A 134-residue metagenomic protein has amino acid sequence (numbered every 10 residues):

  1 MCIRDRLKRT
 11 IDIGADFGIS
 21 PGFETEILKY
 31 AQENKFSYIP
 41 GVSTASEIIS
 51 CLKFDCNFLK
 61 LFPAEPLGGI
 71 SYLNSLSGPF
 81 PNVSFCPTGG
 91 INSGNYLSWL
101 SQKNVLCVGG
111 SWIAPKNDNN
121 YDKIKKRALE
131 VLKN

Functional and structural regions predicted by a protein language model:
M1-I3: Short, small-residue-biased leader/transition segments that mark boundaries at the very start of proteins
R6, E26-I27, S46-S50, S71-Y72 (+1 more regions): Short acidic active-site motifs
T10, L59, W99, V131: Conserved, mostly hydrophobic/aromatic
I13, N34, F54, Q102-K103: Structural motif
G18-I19, Y38-G41, L59-L61, F85-G89 (+1 more regions): Hydrophobic faces of well-ordered beta-strands that scaffold small-molecule active sites in alpha/beta enzyme cores
P21-I27, K60-G69, N104-I124: Glycine-rich phosphate-binding active-site loops on the catalytic face of alpha/beta enzymes
A31-K35, K116-N134: C-terminal helical cap(s) of enzyme catalytic domains, especially alpha/beta-barrels
V42-K60, L67: N-terminal/domain-start segments enriched in small and hydrophobic, helix-friendly residues, covering either
